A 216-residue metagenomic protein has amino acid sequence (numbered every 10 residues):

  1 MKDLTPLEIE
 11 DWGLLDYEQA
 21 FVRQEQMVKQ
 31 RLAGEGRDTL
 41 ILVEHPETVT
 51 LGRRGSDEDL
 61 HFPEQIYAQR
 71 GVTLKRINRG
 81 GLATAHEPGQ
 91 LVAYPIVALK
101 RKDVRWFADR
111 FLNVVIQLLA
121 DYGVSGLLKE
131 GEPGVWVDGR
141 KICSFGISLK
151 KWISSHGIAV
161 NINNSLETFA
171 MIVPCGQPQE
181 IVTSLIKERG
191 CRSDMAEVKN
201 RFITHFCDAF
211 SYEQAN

Functional and structural regions predicted by a protein language model:
M1-C143, M171, R192-A196: N-terminal lobe of the biotin/lipoate ligase/transferase fold
D57-P63, I142-N163: Short, conserved beta-strand/beta-arch hydrophobic-aromatic motifs that form part of recognition grooves or interface
G80-G81, K150, Y212: A generic hydrophobic-helix recognition signal that picks specific residues within alpha-helical hydrophobic
A93-P95, P133, F145-I147, I158-I162 (+1 more regions): A structural signal for short, well-ordered beta-strand segments
V97-R101, K151, I162-N164, R189: Non-catalytic surface loops within mature trypsin-like serine protease
L166-N216: C-terminal accessory segment of soluble enzyme catalytic cores
